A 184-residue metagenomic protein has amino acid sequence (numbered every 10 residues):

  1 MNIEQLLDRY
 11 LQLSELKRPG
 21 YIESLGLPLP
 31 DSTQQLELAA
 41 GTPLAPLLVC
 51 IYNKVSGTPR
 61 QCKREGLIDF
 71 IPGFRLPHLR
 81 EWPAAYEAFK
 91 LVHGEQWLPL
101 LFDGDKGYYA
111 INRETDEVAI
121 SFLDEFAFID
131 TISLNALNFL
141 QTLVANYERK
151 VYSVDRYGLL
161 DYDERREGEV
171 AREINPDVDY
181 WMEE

Functional and structural regions predicted by a protein language model:
M1-Y108, R172-E184: A surface-exposed partner-binding patch
P28, G66, F70, V118 (+1 more regions): Residue-level signal for alpha-helical context at structural boundaries
E37, L44, E125, I129-S133 (+2 more regions): Intrinsic-disorder-associated interaction segments
P59-C62, P77-E81, T142, V151-V154 (+1 more regions): Extended hydrophobic/aromatic-rich secondary-structure runs
L101, A119-S121: Residues in well-ordered beta-strands of folded domains
N112-T115: Short acidic-glycine loop/turn motifs at beta-strand connectors
S121-Y152: Compact, glycine/acidic-enriched structural inserts
E148-E184: Acidic, proline/glycine-rich low-complexity IDRs
